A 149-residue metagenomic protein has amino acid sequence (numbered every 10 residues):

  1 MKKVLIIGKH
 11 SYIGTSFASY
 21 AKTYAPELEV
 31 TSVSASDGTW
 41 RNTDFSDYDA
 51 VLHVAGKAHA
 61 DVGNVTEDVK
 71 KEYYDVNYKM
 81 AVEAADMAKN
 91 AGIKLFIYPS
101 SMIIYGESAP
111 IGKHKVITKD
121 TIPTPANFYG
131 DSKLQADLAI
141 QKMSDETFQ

Functional and structural regions predicted by a protein language model:
K3-Y24: N-terminal Rossmann NAD(P)H-binding glycine-rich loop of SDR-like oxidoreductase domains
I7, V51-A55, F96-M102: SDR active-site strand-loop-helix element
Y24-T31, F148-Q149: A generic structural motif
T31-W40: Rossmann-fold cofactor-recognition segment
R41-K79, E83-N90, Y105-E107: NAD(P)H-binding glycine-rich loop region in Rossmannoid oxidoreductase-like domains and their noncatalytic homologs
Y74-Y78, K115, A126-L134: Short-chain dehydrogenase/reductase
E83-F128: Conserved Rossmann-fold NAD(P)-dependent oxidoreductase catalytic core, especially the SDR/UDP-sugar
T124-Q149: Active-site Tyr-X1-5-Lys
